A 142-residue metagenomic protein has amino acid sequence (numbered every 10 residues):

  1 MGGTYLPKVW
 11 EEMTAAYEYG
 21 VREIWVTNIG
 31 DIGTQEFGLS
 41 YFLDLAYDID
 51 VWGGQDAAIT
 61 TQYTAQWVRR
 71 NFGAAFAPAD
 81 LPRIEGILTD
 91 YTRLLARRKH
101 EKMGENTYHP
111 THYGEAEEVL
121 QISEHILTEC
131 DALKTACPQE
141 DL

Functional and structural regions predicted by a protein language model:
M1-L142: Substrate-binding groove of N-acetylhexosamine-processing glycoside hydrolases
